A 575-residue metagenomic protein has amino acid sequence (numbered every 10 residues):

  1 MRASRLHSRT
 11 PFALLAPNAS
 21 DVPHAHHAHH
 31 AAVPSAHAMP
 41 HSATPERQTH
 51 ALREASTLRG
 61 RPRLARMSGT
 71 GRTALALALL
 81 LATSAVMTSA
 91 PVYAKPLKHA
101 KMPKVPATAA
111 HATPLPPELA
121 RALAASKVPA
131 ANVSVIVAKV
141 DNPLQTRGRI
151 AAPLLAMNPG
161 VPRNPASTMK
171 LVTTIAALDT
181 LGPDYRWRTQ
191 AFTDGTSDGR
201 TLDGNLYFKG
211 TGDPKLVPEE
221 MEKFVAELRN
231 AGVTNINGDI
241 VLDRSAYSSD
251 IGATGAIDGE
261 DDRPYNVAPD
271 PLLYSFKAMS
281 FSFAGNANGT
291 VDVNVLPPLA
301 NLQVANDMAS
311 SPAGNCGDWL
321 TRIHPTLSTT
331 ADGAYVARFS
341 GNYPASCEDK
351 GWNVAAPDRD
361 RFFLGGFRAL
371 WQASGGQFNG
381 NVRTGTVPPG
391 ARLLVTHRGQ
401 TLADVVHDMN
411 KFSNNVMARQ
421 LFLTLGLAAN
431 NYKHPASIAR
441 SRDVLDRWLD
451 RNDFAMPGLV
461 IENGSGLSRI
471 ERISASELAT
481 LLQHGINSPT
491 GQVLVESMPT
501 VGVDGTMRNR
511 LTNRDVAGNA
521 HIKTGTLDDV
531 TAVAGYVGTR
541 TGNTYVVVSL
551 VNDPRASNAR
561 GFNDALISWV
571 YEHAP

Functional and structural regions predicted by a protein language model:
R2-L15, D21-A31, H37-H41, E46-R47 (+3 more regions): N-terminal secretory targeting signals
K95-S126, D179-M456, E572-P575: Conserved serine DD-peptidase/penicillin-binding transpeptidase domain and beta-lactam-recognizing active-site
L123-M157, R383: A short, well-structured edge-of-sheet supersecondary motif
V135-V137, T189-A191, A534: Short beta-strand scaffold segments in enzyme catalytic cores
V137, N142-L144, A391-V395, A428-N431 (+2 more regions): Extended, non-catalytic substrate-recognition/exosite surfaces adjacent to catalytic cores, especially in enzymes
R149-I150, L154-A156, V217, F412 (+1 more regions): Small-residue-rich helix-loop
A156-A176: Short active-site loop at a secondary-structure junction that contains or immediately precedes the catalytic residue(s)
